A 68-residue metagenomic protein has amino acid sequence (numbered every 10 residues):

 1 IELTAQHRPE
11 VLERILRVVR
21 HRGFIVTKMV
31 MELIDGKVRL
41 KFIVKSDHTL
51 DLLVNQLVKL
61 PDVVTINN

Functional and structural regions predicted by a protein language model:
I1-N68: A conserved regulatory-domain signal marking ACT and ACT-like small-molecule sensing domains and adjacent regulatory
